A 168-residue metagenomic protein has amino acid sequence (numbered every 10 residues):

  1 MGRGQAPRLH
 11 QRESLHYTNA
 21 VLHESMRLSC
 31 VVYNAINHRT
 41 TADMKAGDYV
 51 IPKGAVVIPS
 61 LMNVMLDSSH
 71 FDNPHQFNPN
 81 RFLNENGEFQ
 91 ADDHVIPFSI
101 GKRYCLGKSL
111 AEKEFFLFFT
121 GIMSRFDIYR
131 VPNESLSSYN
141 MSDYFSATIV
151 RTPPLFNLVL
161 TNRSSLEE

Functional and structural regions predicted by a protein language model:
G4-D48, S68, P154-L155: Conserved cytochrome P450 K-helix E-x-x-R motif and the immediately C-terminal K′/meander segment
H16-A20, D93, K113-T120: A structural signal for well-ordered alpha-helical segments within the folded catalytic domains of diverse enzymes
S25, I51-G54, F77, G101 (+2 more regions): Hydrophobic, well-ordered secondary-structure elements that form the walls of internal hydrophobic environments
D43-K45, P59-G87: Conserved cytochrome P450 K-helix/beta-meander segment immediately N-terminal to the heme-binding cysteine loop
V56, A147-E168: C-terminal helix/juxtamembrane-tail motif
V56, N63-M65, K102-R103, L117 (+2 more regions): Conserved beta-strand elements of beta-rich interaction domains across eukaryotes, especially beta-propellers
E85-F115, M141-S146: Cytochrome P450 heme-thiolate "Cys pocket" and heme-binding signature region
S109-I149: Cytochrome P450 heme-binding "Cys pocket" and the immediately downstream C-terminal segment
